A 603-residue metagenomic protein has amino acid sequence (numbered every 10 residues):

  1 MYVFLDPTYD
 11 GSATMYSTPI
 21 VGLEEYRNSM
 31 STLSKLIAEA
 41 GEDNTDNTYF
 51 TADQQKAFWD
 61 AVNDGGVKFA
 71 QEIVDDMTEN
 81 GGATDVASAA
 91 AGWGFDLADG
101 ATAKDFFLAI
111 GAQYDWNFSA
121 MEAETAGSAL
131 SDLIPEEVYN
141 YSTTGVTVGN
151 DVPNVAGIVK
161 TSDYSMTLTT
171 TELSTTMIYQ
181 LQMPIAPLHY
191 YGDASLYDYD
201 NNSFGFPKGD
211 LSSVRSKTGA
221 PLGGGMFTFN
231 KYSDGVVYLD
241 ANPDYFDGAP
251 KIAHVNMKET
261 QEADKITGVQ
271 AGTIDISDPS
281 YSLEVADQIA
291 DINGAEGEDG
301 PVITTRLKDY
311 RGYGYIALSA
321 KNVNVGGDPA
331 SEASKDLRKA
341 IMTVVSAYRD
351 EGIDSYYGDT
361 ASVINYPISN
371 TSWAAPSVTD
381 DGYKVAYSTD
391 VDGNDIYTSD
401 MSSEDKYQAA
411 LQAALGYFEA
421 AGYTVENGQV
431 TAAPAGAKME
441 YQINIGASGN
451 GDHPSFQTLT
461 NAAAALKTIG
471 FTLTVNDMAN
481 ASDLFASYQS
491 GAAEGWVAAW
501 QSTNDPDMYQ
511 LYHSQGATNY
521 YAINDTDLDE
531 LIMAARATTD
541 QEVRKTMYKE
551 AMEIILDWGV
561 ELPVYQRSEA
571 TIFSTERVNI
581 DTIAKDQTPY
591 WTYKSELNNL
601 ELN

Functional and structural regions predicted by a protein language model:
D10, T14-S17, V21-G22, K35-G100 (+10 more regions): Extracytoplasmic/peripheral linker and loop segments enriched in polar/acidic and small residues with frequent Thr/Pro
S119, E124-V155, S162-D163, E172-S174 (+5 more regions): Gly/Pro-rich hinge or "lid" segments in bacterial periplasmic/extracellular proteins
Y164-M166, A271-S280, A462-A465, F471 (+1 more regions): Alpha-to-beta junction loops
M166-T167, G225-N230, V237-Y238, A253-E259 (+2 more regions): Short, well-ordered beta-strand elements
T175, T343-A386, D392, P454-A463 (+1 more regions): Detector for C-terminal structural segments
Y238, E332-A464, E601: Append "and occasionally in soluble cytosolic enzymes with long acidic Gly/Pro-rich linkers
D240-Y245, K308-D336, V344, I353 (+1 more regions): A bilobed periplasmic-binding-protein/Venus flytrap-type ligand-binding module shared by bacterial periplasmic
N242-A290: Ligand-site clamp/hinge motif
